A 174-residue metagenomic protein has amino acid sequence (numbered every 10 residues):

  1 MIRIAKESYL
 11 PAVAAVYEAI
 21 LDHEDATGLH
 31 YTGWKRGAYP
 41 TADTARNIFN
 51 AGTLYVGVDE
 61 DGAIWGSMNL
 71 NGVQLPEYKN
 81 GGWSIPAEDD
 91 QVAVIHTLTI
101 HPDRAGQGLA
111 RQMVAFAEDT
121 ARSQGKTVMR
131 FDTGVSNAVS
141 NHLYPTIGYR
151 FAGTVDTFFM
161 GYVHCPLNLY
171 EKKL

Functional and structural regions predicted by a protein language model:
M1-A15: A short beta-loop-alpha structural element at the N-terminal edge of CoA-dependent acyl/N-acetyltransferase catalytic
A14, L21-T44: Conserved GNAT-fold acetyl-CoA-binding loop/helix
T41-V56, V73-E77, V94: A short helix-loop-beta-strand connector motif used in the catalytic cores of GNAT acetyltransferases and, in some
A51-M68: Conserved beta-hairpin
N69-T97, A105, F158-G161: Conserved acyl-donor/pantetheine-binding loop and adjacent beta-alpha core of acyl/acetyltransferases and related
A87-D89, G134-N137, P145-I147, T157-L174: C-terminal "cap" of GNAT-fold acetyltransferases
I100, G106-D119, H142, T146: Conserved acetyl-CoA-binding loop-helix of GNAT-fold acetyltransferases
V114, A121-T133: Conserved GNAT acetyl-CoA-binding A-motif
